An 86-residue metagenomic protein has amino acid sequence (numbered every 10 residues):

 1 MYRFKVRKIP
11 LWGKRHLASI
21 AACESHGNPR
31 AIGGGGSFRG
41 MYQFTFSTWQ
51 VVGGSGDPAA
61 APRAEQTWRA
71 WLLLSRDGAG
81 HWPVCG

Functional and structural regions predicted by a protein language model:
M1-R7: Membrane-proximal envelope biogenesis segments
K8-G86: Peptidoglycan cell-wall recognition and remodeling modules
